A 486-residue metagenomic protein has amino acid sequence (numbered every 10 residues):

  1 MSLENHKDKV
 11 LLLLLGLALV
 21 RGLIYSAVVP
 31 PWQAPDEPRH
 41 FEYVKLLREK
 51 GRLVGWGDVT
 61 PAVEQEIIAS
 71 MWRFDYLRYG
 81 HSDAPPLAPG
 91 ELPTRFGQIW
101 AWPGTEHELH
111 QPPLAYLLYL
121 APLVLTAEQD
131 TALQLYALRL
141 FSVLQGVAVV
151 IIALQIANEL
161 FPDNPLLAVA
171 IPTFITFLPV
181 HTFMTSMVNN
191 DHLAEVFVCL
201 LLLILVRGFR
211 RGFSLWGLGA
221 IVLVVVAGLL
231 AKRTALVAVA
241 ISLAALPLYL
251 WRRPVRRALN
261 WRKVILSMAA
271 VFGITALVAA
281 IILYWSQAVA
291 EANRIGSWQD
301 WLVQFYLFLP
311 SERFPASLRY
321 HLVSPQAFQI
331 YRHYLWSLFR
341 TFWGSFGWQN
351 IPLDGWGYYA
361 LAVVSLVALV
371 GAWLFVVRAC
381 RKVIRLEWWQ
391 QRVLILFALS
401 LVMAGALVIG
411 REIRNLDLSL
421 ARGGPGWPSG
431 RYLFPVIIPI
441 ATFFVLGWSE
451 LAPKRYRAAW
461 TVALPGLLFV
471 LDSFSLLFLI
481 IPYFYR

Functional and structural regions predicted by a protein language model:
E49-L138, A316, G344, W348-P352 (+1 more regions): Interfacial juxtamembrane loops and adjacent helix segments that form the catalytic/substrate-binding surfaces
Y136-F161, L200: Transmembrane-helix motifs of polytopic, lipid-linked glycan transferases
N158-F161, L201-G217, G228: Membrane-interface transmembrane helices that cradle and orient dolichyl/undecaprenyl
I171-T176, V225-L229: Short helix- or helix-capping micro-motifs that position conserved polar/aromatic residues at function-defining sites
F183-A194: Short acidic/glycine- and proline-prone juxtamembrane loop motifs at membrane-interface regions of multi-pass membrane
I204-R210, A238-A276, N293, S297 (+2 more regions): Perimembrane helix-loop-helix junctions
G217-R233, A238-V239, L277: Membrane-interface alpha helices of multi-pass inner-membrane proteins
A288-A379, R486: Membrane-lumen/periplasm interface segments of multi-pass, membrane-embedded glycan/lipid transferases
